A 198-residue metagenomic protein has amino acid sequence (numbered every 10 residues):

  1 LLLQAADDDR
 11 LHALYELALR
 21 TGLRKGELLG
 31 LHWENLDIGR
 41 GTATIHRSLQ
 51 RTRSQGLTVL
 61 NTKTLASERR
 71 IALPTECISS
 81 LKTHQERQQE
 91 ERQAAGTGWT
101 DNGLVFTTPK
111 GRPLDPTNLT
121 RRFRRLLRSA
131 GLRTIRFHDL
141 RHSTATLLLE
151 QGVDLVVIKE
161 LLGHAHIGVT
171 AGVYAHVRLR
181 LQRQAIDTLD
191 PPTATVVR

Functional and structural regions predicted by a protein language model:
L1-H12, T21, I71, Q85-T97 (+2 more regions): Short, basic (Lys/Arg/His-rich) helix/loop patches that form interaction surfaces in the mid-to-C-terminal regions
L1-W33, I38-G39, Q50, A66-E68 (+3 more regions): Basic, Lys/Arg- and aromatic-enriched nucleic-acid-binding interface segment
Q4, R40, L49-C77, T83 (+8 more regions): C-terminal secondary-structure termini that scaffold catalytic or DNA-interacting sites
A6, R47-L49, L127, L162 (+2 more regions): Hydrophobic aliphatic residues
G26, L31-E34, T117, S143 (+2 more regions): Structural detector for helix-capping/boundary residues
R40-S48, R136, L147-L148, K159-V177 (+1 more regions): Short functional hotspots where side chains directly engage DNA or cofactors
